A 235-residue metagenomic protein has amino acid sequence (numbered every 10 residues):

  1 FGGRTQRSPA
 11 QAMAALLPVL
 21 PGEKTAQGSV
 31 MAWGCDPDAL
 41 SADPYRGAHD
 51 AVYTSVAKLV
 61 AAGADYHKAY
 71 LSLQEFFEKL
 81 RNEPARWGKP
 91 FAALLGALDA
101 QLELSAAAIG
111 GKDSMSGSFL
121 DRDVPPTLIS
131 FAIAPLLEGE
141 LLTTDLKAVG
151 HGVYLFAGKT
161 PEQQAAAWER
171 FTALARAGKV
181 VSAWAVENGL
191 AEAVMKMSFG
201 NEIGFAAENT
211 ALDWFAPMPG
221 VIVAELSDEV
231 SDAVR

Functional and structural regions predicted by a protein language model:
F1-T160: Glycine-rich phosphate/pyrophosphate-binding loop regions near the starts of catalytic domains
G47-A51, A167, L190: Catalytic-loop motifs flanking and including active-site residues across diverse enzymes
A51-V56, F171, A193-S198: Buried hydrophobic packing segments
R86, P90-A100, L104-I109, D113-P126 (+1 more regions): Glycine-/charge-enriched secondary-structure boundary and capping motifs
K147, L155-A183: A glycine- and small/hydrophobic-rich beta-loop-beta segment that serves as a flexible "lid/hinge" or phosphate-binding
